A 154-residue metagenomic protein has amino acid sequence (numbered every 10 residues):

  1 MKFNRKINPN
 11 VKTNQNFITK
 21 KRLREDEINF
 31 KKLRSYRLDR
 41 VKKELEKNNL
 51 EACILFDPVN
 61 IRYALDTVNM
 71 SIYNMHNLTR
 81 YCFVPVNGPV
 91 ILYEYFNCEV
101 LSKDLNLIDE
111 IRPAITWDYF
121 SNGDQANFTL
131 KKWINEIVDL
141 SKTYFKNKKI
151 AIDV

Functional and structural regions predicted by a protein language model:
M1-V154: A composition/biophysics-driven feature that prefers long, compositionally simple stretches
